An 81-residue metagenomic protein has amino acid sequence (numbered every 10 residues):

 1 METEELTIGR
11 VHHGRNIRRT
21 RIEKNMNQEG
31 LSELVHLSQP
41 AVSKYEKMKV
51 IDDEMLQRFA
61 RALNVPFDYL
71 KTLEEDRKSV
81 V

Functional and structural regions predicted by a protein language model:
M1-E23: A short, Lys/Arg-rich alpha-helix, primarily the initiator
R15-L34, R58: Short basic helix-loop element that most often maps to the first helix and adjoining turn of HTH DNA-binding modules
E29, P40, D68: Key DNA-contact positions within bacterial/archaeal DNA-binding proteins
E33-I51, T72: Recognition helix of helix-turn-helix/homeodomain-like DNA-binding domains that insert into the DNA major groove
M48-R61, F67: Short, basic-rich loop-to-helix N-cap that marks the start of a DNA-contacting helix
E75: Short Cys/His-rich micro-motifs in 6-15 aa windows
K78-V81: Conserved small/polar residues in nucleotide/adenosyl-binding loops
